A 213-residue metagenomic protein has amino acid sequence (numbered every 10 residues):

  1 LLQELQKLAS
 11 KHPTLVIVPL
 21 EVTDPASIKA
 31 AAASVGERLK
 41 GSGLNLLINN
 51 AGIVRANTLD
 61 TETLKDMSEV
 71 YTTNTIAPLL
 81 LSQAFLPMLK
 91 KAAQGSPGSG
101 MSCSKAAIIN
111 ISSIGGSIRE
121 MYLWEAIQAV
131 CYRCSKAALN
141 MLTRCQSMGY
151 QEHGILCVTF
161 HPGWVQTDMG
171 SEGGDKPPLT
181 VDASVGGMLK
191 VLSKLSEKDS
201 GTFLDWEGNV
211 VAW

Functional and structural regions predicted by a protein language model:
A9-A26: Rossmann-fold cofactor-recognition segment
T23, V54, V165: Adenine-nucleotide cofactor-binding loop residues
T23-S42: Conserved Rossmann-fold cofactor-binding substructure of NAD(P)-dependent oxidoreductases
S27-A30, A77-A84: Conserved mid-core alpha-helix of short-chain dehydrogenase/reductase
A32, S82, T143, V185-M188: Short-chain dehydrogenase/reductase
L44-I48: Conserved hydrophobic beta-strands of the Rossmann-like cofactor-binding core in SDR/related NAD(P)H-dependent
I53, T58-T72, I76, L86-Q151: Catalytic loop of short-chain dehydrogenase/reductase
E152, T159-P162, T167, S171-W213: C-terminal helical subdomain
